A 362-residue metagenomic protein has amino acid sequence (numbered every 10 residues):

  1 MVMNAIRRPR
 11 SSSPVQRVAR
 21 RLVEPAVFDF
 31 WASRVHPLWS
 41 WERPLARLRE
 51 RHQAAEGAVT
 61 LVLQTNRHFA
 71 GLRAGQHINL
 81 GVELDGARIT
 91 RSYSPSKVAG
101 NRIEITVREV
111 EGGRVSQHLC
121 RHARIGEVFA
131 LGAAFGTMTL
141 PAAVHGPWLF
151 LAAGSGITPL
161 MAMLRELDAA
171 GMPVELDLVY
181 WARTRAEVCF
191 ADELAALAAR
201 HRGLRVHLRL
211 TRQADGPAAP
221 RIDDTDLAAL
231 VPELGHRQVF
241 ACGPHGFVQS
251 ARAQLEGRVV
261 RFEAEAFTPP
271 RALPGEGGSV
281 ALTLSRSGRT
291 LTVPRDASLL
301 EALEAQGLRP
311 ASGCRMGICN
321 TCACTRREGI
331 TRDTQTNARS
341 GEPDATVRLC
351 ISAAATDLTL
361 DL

Functional and structural regions predicted by a protein language model:
M1-R10, H118-G288, T292-R295: FNR/FR-type flavoprotein reductase catalytic core
M1-S40, A355, L360-D361: Iron-sulfur (Fe-S) cluster-binding modules
F30-V128, G132, H145-P147, A182-T184 (+2 more regions): Ferredoxin-reductase
L48, G75-I78, P95, G126 (+8 more regions): Hydrophobic structural packing positions in well-ordered secondary structure
A74-G75, L273-V280, I318-N320: A short, compositionally biased
P159, E304, L308-D333, E342-T356: Local cysteine-cluster metal-coordination motifs and their immediate loop/turn environment, predominantly Fe-S cluster
A169-L176, G329-A338: Phosphate-handling active-site elements
A281-Q306, A323-R332: Short, charged low-complexity linear segments at domain edges
